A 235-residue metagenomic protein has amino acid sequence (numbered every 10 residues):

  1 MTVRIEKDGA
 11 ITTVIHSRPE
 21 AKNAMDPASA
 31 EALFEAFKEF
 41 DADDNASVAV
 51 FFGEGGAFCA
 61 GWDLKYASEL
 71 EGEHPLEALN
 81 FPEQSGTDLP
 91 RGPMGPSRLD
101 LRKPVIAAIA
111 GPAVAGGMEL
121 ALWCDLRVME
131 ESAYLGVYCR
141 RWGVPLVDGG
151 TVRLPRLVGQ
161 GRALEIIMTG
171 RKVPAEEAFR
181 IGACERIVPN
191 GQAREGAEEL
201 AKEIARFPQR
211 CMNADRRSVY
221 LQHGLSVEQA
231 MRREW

Functional and structural regions predicted by a protein language model:
M1-G56, S68-G72: Conserved CoA-thioester-binding segment of acyl-CoA-metabolizing enzymes
V14, F51, D63, L120-L122 (+2 more regions): Hydrophobic/aromatic residues within transmembrane alpha-helices of multi-pass small-molecule transporters
A30-F34, K38, A42, L64-A110: An acidic, glycine-rich surface segment that forms the CoA-thioester-binding/catalytic face of crotonase-fold enzymes
G56-A60, V114, G136, V219-Q222: Short, active-site-adjacent cap segments at secondary-structure transitions
G61, A115, D148, K172 (+1 more regions): Glycine-rich phosphate-binding loop at the start of an alpha helix
G92-R102, A107-A108, V114-M168, I181 (+1 more regions): CoA-thioester-processing core
L126, E165, T169-R171, E177 (+3 more regions): Well-ordered beta-strand positions
V128-A133, C184-R232: C-terminal long alpha-helix characteristic of the crotonase
